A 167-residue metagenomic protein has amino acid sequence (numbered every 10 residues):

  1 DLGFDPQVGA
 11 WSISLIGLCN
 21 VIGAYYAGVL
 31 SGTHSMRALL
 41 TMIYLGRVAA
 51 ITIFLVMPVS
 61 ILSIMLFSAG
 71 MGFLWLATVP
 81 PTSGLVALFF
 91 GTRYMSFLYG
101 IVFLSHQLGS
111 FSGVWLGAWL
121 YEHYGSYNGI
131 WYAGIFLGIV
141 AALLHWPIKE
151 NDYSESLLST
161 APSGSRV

Functional and structural regions predicted by a protein language model:
D1-Q7, Y121: Short amphipathic helix-loop junctions that connect adjacent transmembrane helices in Major Facilitator Superfamily/SLC
G17-Y25, Q107-F111: Residue-level signature of mid-helix packing/kink "hotspots" within the transmembrane helices of 12-pass Major
G23-M36, Y121-E122: Helix-to-loop junctions at the C-terminal end of transmembrane segments in multipass secondary transporters
A38-I53: Structural signature of the two symmetry-related core transmembrane helices
A77-F90: Intracellular juxtamembrane helix-capping segments at the cytosolic ends of symmetry-related transmembrane helices
F89-Y124: A late C-terminal transmembrane helix in Major Facilitator Superfamily
W119-F136: A membrane-interface helix-boundary motif in multi-pass transporters
A133-V167: Multi-pass alpha-helical transporter architecture, strongest for 12-TM Major Facilitator/SLC carriers used
